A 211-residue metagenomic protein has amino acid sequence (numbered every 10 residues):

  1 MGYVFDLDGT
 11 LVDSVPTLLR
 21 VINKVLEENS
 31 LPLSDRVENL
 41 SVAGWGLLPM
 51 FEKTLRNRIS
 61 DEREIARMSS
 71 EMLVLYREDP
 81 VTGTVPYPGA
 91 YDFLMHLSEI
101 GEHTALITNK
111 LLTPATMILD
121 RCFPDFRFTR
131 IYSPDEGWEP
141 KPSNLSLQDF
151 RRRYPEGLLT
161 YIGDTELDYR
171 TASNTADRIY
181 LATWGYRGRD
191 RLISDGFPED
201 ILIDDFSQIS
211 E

Functional and structural regions predicted by a protein language model:
M1, S98, L112, T116-E211: Asp-based, Mg2+/Mn2+-dependent phosphohydrolase catalytic module
M1-D92, I100, T113: N-terminal helical cap/lid subdomain that shapes the substrate entry/recognition surface in HAD-like hydrolases
V4, L11, P86, T104-I107 (+3 more regions): Conserved SAM-binding loop
T10, S14, T84, T108 (+2 more regions): Ser/Thr-centric signal marking residues that sit in or immediately flank functional binding/regulatory motifs
L18, A43, L47, M72-L73 (+3 more regions): Conserved short hydrophobic patches within well-ordered secondary structure
P32, H103, R178: Residue-level detector of anion-binding/catalytic polar loops
G89, F93, S146-D149: Well-ordered alpha-helical segments embedded in enzymatic catalytic cores
L94-G101, T108: Charge-rich, acidic-biased intrinsically disordered regions
